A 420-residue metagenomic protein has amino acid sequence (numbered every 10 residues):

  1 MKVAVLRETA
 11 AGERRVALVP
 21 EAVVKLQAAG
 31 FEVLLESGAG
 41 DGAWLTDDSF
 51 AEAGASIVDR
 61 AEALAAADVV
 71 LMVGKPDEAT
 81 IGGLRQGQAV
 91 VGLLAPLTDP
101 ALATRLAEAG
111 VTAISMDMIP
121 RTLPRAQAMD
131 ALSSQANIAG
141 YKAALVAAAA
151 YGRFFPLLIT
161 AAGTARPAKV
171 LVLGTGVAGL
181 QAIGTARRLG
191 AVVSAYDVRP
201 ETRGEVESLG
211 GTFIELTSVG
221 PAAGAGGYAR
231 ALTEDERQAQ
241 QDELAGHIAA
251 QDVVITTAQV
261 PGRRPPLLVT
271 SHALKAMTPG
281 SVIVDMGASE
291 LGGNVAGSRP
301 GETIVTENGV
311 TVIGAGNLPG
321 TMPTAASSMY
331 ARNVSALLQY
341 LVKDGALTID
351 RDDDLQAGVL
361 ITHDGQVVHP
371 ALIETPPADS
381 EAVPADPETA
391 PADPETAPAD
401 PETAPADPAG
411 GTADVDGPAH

Functional and structural regions predicted by a protein language model:
K2, E8, A79-K169: Glycine/serine-rich phosphate-binding loop and adjoining beta1-alpha1 elements at the start of nucleotide-handling
V5-R105, A109: An N-terminal-biased, well-structured beta-alpha scaffold segment characteristic of Rossmann-like dinucleotide-binding
L6-L45, P156-H247: Glycine-rich phosphate/diphosphate-binding loop of Rossmann-like nucleotide-binding domains
V23, D47, I81, A103 (+4 more regions): Generic hydrophobic/aromatic pocket-lining and core-packing "Φ" positions
A55-A65, K75-P76, G224-V254, A258-S271 (+3 more regions): A structured beta-alpha segment of the ubiquitous adenosine-cofactor-binding alpha/beta core
L84-D117, V253-I313: ADP-ribose/adenylate-binding Rossmann-like module
D117, L123-A162, A288, G293-V383: Adenosine-phosphate binding glycine-rich loop
S380-P408: Long, intrinsically disordered low-complexity tandem-repeat segments
